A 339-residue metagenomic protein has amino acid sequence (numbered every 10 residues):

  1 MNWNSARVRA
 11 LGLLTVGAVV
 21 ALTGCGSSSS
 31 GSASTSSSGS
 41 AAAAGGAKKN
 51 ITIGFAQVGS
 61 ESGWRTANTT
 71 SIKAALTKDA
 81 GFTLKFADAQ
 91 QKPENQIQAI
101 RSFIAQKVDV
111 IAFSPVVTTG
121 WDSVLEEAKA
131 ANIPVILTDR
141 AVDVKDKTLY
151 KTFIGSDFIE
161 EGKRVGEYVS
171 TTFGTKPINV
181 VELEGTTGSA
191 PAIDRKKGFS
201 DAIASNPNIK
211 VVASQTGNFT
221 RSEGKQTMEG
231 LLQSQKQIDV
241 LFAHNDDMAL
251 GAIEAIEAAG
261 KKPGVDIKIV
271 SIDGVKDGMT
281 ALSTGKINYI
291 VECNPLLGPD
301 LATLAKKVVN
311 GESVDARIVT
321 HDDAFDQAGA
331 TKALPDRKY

Functional and structural regions predicted by a protein language model:
G12-T15, G26, A41-A44, K49-I51 (+4 more regions): Hinge/cleft segment of the Venus flytrap/periplasmic-binding protein
V20-G24: C-terminal motif of bacterial Sec signal peptides marking the signal peptidase cleavage site
C25-S40: Bacterial lipoprotein signal-peptidase II cleavage site
G45-D79, L84-S102, V108, S114-T119 (+4 more regions): Extracytoplasmic "Venus flytrap"
I53, Q96, F153-N179, E223-K225 (+2 more regions): Hydrophobic alpha-helical segments within soluble ligand-binding/sensing domains
F86-D88, V144-Y168, E182-L183, S214 (+1 more regions): Short beta-strand elements at the ligand-binding edges of bilobed clamshell
F113-A130, F199, A213, G217-T280: Hydrophobic alpha-helical
T119, S123-E160, T171, N179 (+3 more regions): Flexible loop/hinge segments that line or gate small-molecule binding clefts
